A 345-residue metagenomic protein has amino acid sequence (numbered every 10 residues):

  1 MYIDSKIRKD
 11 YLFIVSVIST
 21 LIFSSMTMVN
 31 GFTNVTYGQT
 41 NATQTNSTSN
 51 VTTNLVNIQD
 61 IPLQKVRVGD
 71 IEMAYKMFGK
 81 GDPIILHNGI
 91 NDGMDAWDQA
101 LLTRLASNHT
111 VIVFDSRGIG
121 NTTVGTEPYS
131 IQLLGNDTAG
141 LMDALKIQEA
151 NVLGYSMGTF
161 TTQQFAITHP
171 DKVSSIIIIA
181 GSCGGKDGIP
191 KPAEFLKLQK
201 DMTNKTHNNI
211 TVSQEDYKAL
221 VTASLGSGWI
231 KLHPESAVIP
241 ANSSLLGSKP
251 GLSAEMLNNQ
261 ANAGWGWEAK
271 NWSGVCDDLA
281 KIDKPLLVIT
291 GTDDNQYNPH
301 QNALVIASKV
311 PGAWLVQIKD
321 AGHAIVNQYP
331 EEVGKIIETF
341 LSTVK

Functional and structural regions predicted by a protein language model:
I71-N121: Conserved HGGG/HGGXW glycine-rich cap/lid loop of the alpha/beta-hydrolase fold
S116-L153: Active-site loop/oxyanion-hole signature of alpha/beta-hydrolase fold enzymes
Q148-G188: Conserved hydrolase catalytic core segment
I176-T211: Flexible "cap/lid" loop of the alpha/beta hydrolase fold
E215-D277, K284: Alpha/beta-hydrolase
I282, V288-T290: Short beta-strand/loop motif that positions the catalytic acidic residue of the alpha/beta-hydrolase fold
N295-N302: Conserved alpha/beta-hydrolase "acid-adjacent" motif
G312-K345: Catalytic active-site module of serine/aspartate enzymes centered on a nucleophile-bearing elbow/loop
